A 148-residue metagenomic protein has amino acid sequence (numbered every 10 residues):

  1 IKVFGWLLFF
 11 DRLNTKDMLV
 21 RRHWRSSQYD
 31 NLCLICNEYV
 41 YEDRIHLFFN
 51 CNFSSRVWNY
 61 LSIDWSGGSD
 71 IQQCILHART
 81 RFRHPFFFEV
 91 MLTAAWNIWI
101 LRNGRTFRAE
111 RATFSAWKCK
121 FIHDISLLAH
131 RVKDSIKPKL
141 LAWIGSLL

Functional and structural regions predicted by a protein language model:
I1-F4, G67-G68, Q72-I75, R81-F87 (+1 more regions): Basic, alpha-helical interaction scaffolds
I1-Y41, S146-L148: Helix/loop segments that flank and initiate small ligand/metal-binding modules
F4, L8, I35, N52-R56 (+6 more regions): Acidic, Ser/Thr-rich intrinsically disordered and amphipathic helical segments
L19-Q28, Y39-F48, T80-V90, T106-A116: Conserved, non-catalytic sequence blocks in retroelement Pol enzymes and Pol-derived host proteins
H23-Q73: Short Cys/His-based metal-binding microdomains
A95-A109: K/E-rich alpha-helical interaction surfaces of small helical-bundle regulatory domains
A112-L127: Short secondary-structure subsegments characteristic of cysteine-rich extracellular domains
H130-L148: C-terminal helix/juxtamembrane-tail motif
